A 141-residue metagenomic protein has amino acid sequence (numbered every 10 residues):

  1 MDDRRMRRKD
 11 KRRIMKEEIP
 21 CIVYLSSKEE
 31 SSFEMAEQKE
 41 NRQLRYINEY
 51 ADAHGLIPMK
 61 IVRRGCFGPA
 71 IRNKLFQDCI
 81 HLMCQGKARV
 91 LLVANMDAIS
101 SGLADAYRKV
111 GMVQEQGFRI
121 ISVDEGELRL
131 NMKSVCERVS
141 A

Functional and structural regions predicted by a protein language model:
M1-A141: Short, structured surface patches at the beginning of a domain
